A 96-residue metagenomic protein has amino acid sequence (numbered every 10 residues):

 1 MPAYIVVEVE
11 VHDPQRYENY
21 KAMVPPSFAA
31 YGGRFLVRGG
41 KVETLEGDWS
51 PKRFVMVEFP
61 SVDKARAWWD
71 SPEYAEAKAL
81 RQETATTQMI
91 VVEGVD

Functional and structural regions predicted by a protein language model:
M1-F54, E58-D70, E93-D96: Short S/T/G/P-rich N-terminal loop/turn motif that feeds into the first structured element of a domain
V62-V91: C-terminal structural segments of small proteins and small subunits
